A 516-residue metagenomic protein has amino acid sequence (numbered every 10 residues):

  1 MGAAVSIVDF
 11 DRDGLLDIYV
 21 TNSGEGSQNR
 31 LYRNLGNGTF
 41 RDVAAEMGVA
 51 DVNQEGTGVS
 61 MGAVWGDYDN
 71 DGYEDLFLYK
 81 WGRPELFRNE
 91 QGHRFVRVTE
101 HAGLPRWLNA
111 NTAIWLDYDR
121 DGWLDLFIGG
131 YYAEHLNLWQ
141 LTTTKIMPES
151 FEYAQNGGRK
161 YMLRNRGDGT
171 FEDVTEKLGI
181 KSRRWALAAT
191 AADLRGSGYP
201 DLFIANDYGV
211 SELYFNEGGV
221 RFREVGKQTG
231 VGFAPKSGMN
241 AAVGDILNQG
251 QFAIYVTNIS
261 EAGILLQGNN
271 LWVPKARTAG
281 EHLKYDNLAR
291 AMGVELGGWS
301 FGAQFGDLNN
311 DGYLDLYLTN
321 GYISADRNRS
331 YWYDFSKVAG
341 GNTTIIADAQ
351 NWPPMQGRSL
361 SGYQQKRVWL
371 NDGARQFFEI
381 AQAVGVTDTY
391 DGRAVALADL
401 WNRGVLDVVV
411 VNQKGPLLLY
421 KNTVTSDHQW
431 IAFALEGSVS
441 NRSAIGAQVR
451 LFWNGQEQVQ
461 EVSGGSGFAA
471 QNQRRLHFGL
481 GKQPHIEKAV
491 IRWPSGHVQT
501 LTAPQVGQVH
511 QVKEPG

Functional and structural regions predicted by a protein language model:
M1, R33-G58, R88-L108, L138-R184 (+8 more regions): Blade-edge motifs of beta-propeller repeat domains
M1, T278, R358-R367, N371 (+2 more regions): Gly/Ser/Thr/Pro-enriched helix-cap/hinge segments flanking short amphipathic alpha-helices
G2-R12, R33, V59-N70, E85-R88 (+9 more regions): Beta-propeller blade termini
V8, T21, G66, Y79 (+10 more regions): Surface-exposed loop and edge beta-strand positions of immunoglobulin-like domains
L15-N22, D71-K80, L126-G130, D201-N206 (+4 more regions): Hydrophobic beta-strand segments that make up the repeating blades of beta-propeller and related beta-repeat
Y19-G38: Beta-propeller domains
N22-G26, R83, A133-H135, G209-V210 (+3 more regions): Short glycine/acidic-enriched loop and turn motifs that connect beta-strands
R106-W115, G122, F233-R327, Y390-H428 (+1 more regions): Repeat-solenoid scaffold signature
